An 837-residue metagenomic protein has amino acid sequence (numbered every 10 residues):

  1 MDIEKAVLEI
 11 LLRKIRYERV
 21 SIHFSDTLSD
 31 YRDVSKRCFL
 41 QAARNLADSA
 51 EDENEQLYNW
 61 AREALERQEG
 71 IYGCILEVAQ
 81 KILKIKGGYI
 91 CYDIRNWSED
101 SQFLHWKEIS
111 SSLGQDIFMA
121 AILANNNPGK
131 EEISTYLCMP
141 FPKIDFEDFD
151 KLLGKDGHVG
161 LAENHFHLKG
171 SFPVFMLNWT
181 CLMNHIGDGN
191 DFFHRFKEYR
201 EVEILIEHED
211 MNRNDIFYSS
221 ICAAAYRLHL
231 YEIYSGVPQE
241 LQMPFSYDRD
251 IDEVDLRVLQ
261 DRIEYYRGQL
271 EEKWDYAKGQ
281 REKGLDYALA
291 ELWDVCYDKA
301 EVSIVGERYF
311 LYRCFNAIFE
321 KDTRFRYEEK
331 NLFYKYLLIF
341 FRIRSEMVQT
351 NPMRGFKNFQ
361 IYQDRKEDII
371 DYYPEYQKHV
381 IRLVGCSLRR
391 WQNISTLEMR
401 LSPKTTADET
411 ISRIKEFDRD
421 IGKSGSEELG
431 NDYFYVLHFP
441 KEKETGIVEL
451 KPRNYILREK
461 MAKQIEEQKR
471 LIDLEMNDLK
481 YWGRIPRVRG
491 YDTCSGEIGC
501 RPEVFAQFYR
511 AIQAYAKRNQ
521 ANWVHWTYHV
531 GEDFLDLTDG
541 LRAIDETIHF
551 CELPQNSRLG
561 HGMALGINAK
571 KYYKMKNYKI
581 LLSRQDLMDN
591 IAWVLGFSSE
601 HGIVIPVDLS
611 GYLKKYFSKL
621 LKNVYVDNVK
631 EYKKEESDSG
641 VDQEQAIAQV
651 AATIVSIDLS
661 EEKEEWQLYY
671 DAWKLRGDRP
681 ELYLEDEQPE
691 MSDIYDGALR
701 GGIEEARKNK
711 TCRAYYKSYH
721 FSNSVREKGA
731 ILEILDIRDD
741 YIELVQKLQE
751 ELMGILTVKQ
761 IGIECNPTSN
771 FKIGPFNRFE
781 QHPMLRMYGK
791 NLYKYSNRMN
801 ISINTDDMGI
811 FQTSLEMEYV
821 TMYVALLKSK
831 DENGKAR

Functional and structural regions predicted by a protein language model:
M1-R837: Metal-cofactor-binding active-site regions of metalloenzymes
